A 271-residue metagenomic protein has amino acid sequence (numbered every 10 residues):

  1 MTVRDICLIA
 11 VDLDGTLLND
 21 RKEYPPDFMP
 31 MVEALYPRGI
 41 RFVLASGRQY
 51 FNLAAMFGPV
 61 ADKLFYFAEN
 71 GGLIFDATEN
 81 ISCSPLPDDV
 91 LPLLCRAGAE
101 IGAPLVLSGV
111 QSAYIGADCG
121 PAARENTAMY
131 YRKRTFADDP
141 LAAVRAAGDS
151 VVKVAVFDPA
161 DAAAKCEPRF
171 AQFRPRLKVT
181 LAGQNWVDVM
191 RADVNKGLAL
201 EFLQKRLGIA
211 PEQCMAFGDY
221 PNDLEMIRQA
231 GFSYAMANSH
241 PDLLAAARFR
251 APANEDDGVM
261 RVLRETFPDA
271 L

Functional and structural regions predicted by a protein language model:
T2-L8, P25, M31, D188-L271: Mg2+-dependent phosphoryl-transfer enzymes with acidic/Ser/Thr/Gly-rich catalytic loops
D5-D20: Asp-based phosphoryl-transfer active-site loop
D12, S46, D219: Active-site glycine-centered loops adjacent to acidic/histidine catalytic or metal-binding residues that shape
E23-R124: Active-site phosphate-binding/coordination module
G39-V43, D62-L64, V152-K153, E212-Q213 (+1 more regions): Short active-site oxyanion
P59-D62, N70, F173-P175, Q229-A230 (+1 more regions): Short, structured coil segments at secondary-structure junctions
K63-E69, S84, K178-T180, S233-A237 (+1 more regions): Short hydrophobic/aromatic-enriched beta-strand-loop microsegments
A97, I101-P104, S108-F217, P221-M226: Conserved acidic, metal-coordinating active-site core of Asp-based, Mg2+-dependent phosphoryl-transfer enzymes
